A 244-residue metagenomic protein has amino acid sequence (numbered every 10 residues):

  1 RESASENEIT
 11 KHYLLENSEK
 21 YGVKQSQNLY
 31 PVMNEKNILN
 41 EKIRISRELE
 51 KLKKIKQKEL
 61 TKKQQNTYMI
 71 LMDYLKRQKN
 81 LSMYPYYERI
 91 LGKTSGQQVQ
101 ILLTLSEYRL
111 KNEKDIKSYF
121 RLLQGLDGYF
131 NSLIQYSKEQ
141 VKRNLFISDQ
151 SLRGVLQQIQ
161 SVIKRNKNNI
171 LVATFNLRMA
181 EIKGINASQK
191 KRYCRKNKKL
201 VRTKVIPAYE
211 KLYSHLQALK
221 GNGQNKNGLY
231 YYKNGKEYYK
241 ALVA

Functional and structural regions predicted by a protein language model:
R1-A244: N-terminal maturation segment of proteins
